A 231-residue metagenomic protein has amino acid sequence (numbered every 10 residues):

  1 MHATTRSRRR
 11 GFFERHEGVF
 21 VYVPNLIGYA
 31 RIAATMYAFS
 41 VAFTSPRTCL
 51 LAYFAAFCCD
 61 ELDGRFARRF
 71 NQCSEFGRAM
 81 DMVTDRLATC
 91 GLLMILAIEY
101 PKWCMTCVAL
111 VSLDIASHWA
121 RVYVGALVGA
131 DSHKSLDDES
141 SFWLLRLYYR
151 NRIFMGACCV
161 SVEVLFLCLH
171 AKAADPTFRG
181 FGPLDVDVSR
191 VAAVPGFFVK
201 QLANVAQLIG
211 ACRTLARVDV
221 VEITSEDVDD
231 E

Functional and structural regions predicted by a protein language model:
M1-P24, G125-E231: C-terminal membrane-associated helical module and adjoining short loops/tails
N25-A79, T89-I115, V186-G196: Membrane-embedded alpha-helical segments that form the functional core of polytopic membrane enzymes, especially those
G28-Y37, T84-L93, H118, R152-A173: Core segments of transmembrane alpha-helices that mediate helix-helix packing or line hydrophobic substrate/ligand
Y37, V41, F70, S74 (+5 more regions): Eukaryotic basic, amphipathic alpha-helical target segments in cytosolic regions
D63-A67, D85-L92, S117-G125, N204-L208: Alpha-helical transmembrane segments and their lipid-water interface positions in multi-pass membrane proteins
V83, A116, S140-L144: Hydrophobic alpha-helical segments of integral membrane proteins, encompassing both true transmembrane helices
